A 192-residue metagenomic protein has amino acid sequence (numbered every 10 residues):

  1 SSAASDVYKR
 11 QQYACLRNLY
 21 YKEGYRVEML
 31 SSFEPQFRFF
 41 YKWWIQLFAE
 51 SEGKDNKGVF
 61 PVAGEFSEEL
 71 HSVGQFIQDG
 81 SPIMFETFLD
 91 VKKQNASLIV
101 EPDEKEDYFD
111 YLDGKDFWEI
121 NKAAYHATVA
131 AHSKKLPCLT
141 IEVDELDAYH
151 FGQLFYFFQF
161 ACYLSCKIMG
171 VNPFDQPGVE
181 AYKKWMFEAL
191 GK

Functional and structural regions predicted by a protein language model:
S1-Y8: Short, small-residue-biased leader/transition segments that mark boundaries at the very start of proteins
K9-K192: A SIS-like phosphosugar-recognition module
